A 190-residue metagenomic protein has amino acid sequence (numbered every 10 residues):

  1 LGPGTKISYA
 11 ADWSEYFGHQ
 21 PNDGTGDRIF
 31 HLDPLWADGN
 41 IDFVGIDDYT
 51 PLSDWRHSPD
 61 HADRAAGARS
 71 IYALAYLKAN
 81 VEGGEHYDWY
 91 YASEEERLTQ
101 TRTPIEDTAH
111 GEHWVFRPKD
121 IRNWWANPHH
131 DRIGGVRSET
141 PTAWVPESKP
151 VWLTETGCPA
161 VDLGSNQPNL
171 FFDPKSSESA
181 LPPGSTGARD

Functional and structural regions predicted by a protein language model:
L1-F172: Noncatalytic carbohydrate-binding groove/subsite architecture in carbohydrate-active enzymes
P168-D190: Extended hydrophobic/aromatic segments used for targeting, binding, or gating
